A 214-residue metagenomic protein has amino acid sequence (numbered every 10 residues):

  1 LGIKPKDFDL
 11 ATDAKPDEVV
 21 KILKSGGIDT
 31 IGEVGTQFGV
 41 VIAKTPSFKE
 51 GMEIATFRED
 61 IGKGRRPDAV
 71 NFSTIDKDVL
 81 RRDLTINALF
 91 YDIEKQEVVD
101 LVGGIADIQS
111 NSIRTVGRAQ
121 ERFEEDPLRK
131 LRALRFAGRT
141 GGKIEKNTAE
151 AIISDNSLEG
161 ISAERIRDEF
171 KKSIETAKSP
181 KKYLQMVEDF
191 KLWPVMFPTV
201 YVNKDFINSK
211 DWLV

Functional and structural regions predicted by a protein language model:
L1-V214: Catalytic cores of the polymerase beta-like nucleotidyltransferase superfamily and closely associated nucleotide
